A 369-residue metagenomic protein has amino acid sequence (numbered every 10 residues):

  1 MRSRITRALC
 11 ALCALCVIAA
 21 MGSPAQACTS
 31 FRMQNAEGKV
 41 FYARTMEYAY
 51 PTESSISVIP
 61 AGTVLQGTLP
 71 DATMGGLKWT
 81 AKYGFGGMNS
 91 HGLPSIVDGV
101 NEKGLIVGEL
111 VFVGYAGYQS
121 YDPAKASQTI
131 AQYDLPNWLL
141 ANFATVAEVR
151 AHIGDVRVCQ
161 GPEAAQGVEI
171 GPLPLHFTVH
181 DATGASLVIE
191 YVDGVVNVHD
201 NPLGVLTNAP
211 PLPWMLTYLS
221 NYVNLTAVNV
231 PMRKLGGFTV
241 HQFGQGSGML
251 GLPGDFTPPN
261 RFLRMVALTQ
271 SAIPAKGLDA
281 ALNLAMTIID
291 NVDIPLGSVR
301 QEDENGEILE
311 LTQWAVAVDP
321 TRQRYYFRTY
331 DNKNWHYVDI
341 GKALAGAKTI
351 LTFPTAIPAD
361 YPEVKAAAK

Functional and structural regions predicted by a protein language model:
M1-L12: Bacterial N-terminal signal peptides that target proteins for export
C10-A20: Bacterial N-terminal signal peptides
M21-A27: Sec/Tat signal peptide C-region and signal peptidase I cleavage site
A27-A124, Q160, V364-K369: A contiguous strand-loop segment
A27-F41, A49, S55, G161-E163 (+3 more regions): C-terminus-biased signal that marks the final domain/tail of proteins
V58-G75, G114, Y118-V158, T349-P358: Compact, glycine/acidic-enriched structural inserts
N101-K103, L140-E148, A275-A281, P320-R322: A short, structured loop/turn motif at beta-sheet edges
V146, R150-Y191: Aromatic- and glycine-enriched pocket-lining scaffold segments that form the walls of small-molecule binding clefts
